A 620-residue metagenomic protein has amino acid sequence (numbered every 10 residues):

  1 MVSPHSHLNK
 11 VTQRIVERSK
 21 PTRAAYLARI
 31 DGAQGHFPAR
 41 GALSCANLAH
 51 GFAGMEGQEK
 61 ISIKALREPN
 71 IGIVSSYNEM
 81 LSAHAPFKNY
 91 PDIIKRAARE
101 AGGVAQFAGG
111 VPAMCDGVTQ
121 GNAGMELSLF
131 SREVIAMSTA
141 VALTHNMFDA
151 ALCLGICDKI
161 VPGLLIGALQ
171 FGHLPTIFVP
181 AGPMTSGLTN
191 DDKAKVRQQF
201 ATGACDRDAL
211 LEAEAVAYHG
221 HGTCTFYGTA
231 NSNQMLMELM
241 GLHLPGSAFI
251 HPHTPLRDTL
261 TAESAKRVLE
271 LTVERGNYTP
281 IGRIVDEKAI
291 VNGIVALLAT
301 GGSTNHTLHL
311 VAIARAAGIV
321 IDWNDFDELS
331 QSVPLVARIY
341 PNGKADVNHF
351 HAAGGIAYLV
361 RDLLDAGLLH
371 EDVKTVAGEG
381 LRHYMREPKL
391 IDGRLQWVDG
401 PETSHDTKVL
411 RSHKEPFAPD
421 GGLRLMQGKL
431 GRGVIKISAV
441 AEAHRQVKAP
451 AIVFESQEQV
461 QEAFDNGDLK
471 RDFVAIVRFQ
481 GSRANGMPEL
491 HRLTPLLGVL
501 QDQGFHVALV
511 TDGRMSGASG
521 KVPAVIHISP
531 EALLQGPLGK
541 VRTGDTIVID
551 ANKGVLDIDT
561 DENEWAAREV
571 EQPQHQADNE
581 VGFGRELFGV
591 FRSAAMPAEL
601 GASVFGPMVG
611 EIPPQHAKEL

Functional and structural regions predicted by a protein language model:
M1-P69, S75-E79, A83, D92-G109 (+6 more regions): Catalytic or ion-coupling anion/metal-binding cores of large enzyme and transporter domains
P86: Glycine-/small-residue-enriched capping loops at alpha/beta junctions
N89: Acidic/charged coordination and interface sites in well-structured regions
A108-N146: N-terminal small/polar loop signature for handling phosphorylated ligands or for N-terminal nucleophile
R132, L154-C157, G354: N-terminal glycine-rich "phosphate-gripper" loop used for MgATP/nucleotide binding and carboxylate activation
R132-T139, T144-A151, Q461-D472: Contiguous domain-boundary segments centered on the initiation and propagation of an alpha-helix
L143-L164, I177-V179: A short, small-residue-rich loop immediately preceding and capping a beta-strand
